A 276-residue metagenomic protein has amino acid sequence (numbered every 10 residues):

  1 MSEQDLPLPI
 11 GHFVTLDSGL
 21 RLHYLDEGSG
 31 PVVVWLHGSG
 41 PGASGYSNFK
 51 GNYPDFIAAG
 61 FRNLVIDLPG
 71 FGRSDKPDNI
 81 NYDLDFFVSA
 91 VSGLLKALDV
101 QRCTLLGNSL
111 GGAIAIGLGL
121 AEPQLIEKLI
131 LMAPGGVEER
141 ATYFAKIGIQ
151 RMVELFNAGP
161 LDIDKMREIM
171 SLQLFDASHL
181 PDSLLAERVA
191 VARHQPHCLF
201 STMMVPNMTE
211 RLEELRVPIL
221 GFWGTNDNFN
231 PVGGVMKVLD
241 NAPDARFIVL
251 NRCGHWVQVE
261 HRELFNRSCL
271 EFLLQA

Functional and structural regions predicted by a protein language model:
L16, L20-R73: Conserved HGGG/HGGXW glycine-rich cap/lid loop of the alpha/beta-hydrolase fold
L25, A58, V65-L106, R267-L270: Active-site loop/oxyanion-hole signature of alpha/beta-hydrolase fold enzymes
G107, G111, A115: Gly/Ala-rich beta-loop-alpha elbow adjacent to hydrolase catalytic centers
I116, L120, E127-P160: Flexible "cap/lid" loop of the alpha/beta hydrolase fold
A145, G159-R216: Conserved alpha/beta-hydrolase catalytic His-Asp/Glu region
L215, G221-W223: Short beta-strand/loop motif that positions the catalytic acidic residue of the alpha/beta-hydrolase fold
T225-N230: Acidic catalytic loop of the alpha/beta-hydrolase fold
A245-A276: Catalytic active-site module of serine/aspartate enzymes centered on a nucleophile-bearing elbow/loop
